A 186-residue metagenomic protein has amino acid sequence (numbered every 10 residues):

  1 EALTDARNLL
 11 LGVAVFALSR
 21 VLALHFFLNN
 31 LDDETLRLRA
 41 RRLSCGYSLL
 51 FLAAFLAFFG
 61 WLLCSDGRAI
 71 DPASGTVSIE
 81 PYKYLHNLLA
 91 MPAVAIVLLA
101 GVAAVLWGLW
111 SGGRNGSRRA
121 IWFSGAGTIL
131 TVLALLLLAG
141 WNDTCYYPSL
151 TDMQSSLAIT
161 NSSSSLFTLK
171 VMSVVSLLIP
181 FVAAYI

Functional and structural regions predicted by a protein language model:
E1-A120, A134, L138: Long, contiguous internal "core" modules enriched in hydrophobic/ aromatic residues
R37-F51, S124-G125, T160-V171: Juxtamembrane helix-loop boundaries in multi-pass membrane proteins
T76-E80, Y147-V171: Short, membrane-exposed interhelical loops at transmembrane-helix boundaries
V94, G101, G127, L169 (+1 more regions): Hydrophobic alpha-helical transmembrane segments of integral membrane proteins, especially multi-pass transporters
N115-I121, W141-Y146, I186: Juxtamembrane/interface segments at transmembrane-helix termini
I121-L130: Central hydrophobic cores of alpha-helical transmembrane segments in multi-pass integral membrane proteins
V132-S155: Juxtamembrane non-transmembrane "cap" segments at the membrane-aqueous interface of multi-pass membrane proteins
S164-I186: C-terminal functional modules
